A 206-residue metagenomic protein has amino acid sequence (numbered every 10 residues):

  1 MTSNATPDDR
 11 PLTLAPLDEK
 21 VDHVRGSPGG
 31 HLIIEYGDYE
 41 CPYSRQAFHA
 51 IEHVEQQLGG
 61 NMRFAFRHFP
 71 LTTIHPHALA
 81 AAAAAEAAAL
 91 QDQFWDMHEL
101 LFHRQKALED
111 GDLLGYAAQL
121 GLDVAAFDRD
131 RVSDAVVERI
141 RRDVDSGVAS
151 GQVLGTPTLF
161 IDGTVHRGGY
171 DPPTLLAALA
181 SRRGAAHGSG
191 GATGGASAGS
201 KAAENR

Functional and structural regions predicted by a protein language model:
M1-T13: N-proximal helix/coil linker or "cap" segments that precede and/or mark the start of modular domains
P7-D9, R104, R167: Short beta-strand->loop
L14-H31: A short beta-strand-turn-helix
D22-R25, V54-Q56, S150: Short secondary-structure boundary/capping segments
H23-R25, L108, H166: Short clusters of hydrophobic/aromatic residues that line enzyme substrate/ligand-binding pockets
G29, G60-M62, G155: Residue-level signal for beta-strand positions within conserved beta-sheet cores that form or flank
I34-A118, D123, G194, G199 (+1 more regions): Structural alpha/beta surface segment adjacent to cysteine/selenocysteine redox centers across thiol/disulfide enzymes
I34-G37, Y43-H53, G115-R206: C-terminal cap of thioredoxin/glutaredoxin-like
